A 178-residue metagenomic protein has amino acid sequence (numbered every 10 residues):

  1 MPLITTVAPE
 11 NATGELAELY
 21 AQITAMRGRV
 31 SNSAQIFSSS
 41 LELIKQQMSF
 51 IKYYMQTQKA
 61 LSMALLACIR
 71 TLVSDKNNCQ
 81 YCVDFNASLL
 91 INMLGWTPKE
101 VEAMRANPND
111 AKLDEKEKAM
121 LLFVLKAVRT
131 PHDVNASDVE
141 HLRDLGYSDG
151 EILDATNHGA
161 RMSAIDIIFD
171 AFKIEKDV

Functional and structural regions predicted by a protein language model:
M1-V178: Hydrophobic alpha-helical segments
